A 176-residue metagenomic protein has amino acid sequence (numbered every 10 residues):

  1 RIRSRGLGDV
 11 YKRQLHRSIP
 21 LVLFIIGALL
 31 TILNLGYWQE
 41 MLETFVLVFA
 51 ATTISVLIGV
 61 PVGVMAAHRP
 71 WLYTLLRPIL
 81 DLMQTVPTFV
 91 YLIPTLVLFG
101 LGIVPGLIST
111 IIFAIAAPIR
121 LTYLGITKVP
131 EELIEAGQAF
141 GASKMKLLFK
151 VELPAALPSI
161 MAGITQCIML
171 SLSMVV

Functional and structural regions predicted by a protein language model:
R1-L7, Y11: Single conserved hydrophobic/aromatic residue that forms the stacking wall/gate of nucleotide- or nucleobase-binding
K12, I32-Q39, A51-L80: Transmembrane-helix boundary motif in ABC transporter permease subunits
I19-T31: Hydrophobic mid-bilayer segments of alpha-helices in multi-pass membrane transport proteins, especially secondary
W38-A50, Y73-L76, L80-Q84, L96 (+4 more regions): Alpha-helical membrane-interface segments at transmembrane helix boundaries
L47-A50, I58, A67, L80-A114: Generic hydrophobic transmembrane alpha-helix motif, especially the helices
V86, I126-E132, A136-A156: Short helix-to-coil transition segments within interhelical loops that connect adjacent transmembrane helices
V97, I126, S173-V176: Glycine-rich helix-loop "coupling/hinge" segments at transmembrane-helix boundaries in multipass transporters
I112, K144-V176: Transmembrane alpha-helices
